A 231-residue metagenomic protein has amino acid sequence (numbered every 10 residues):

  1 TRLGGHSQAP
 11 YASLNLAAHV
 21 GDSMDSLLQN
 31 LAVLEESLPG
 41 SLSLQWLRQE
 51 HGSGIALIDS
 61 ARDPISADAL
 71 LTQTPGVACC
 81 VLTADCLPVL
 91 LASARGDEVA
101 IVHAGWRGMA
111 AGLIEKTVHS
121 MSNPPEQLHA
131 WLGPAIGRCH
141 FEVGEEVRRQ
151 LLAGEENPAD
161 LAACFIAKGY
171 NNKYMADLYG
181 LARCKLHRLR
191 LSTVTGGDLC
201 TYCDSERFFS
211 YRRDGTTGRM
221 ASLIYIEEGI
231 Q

Functional and structural regions predicted by a protein language model:
T1-Q231: Active-site microenvironment for binding and transforming phosphate-containing groups
